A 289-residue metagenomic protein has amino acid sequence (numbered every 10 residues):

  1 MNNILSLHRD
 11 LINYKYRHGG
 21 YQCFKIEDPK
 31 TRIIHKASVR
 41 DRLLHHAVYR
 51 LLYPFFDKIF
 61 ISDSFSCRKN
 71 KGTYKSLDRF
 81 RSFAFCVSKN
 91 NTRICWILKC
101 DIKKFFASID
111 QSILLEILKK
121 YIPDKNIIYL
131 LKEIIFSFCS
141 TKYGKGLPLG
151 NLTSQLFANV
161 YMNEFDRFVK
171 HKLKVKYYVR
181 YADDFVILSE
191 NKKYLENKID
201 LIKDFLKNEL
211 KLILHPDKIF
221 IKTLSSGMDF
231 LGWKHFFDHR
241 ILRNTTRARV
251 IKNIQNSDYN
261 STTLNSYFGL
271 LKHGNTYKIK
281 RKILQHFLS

Functional and structural regions predicted by a protein language model:
N3-Y14, H18, D63, R81-A182 (+3 more regions): Conserved polymerase palm-domain catalytic core
G19-L43, I59-G72, S137-N159: Short, conserved non-catalytic motifs in the polymerase core
H35-R42, I122, D258-S261: Structural motif
H46, E196-N197, L214-S289: Right-hand nucleic-acid polymerase module
A47-L52: Active/ligand-binding-proximal structured segments within catalytic/core domains that scaffold catalytic residues
Y53-K58, K211: Short helix-interrupting loop/turn segments at helix-coil junctions
C67-K75, V186-I187, I221-S225: Beta-rich nucleic-acid/ligand-interaction surfaces
